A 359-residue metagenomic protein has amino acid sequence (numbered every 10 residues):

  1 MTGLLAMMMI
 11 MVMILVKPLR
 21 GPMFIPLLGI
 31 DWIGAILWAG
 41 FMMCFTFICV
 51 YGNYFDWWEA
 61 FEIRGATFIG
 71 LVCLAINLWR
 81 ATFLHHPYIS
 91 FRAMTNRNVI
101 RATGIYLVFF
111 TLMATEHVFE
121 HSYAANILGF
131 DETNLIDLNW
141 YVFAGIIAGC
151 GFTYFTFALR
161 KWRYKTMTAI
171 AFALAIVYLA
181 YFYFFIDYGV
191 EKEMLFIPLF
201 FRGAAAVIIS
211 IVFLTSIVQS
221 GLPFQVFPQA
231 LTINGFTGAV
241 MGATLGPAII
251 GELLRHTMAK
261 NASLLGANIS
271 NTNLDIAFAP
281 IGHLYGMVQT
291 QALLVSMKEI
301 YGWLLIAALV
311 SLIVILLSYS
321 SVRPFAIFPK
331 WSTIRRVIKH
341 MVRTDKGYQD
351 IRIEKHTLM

Functional and structural regions predicted by a protein language model:
M1-T2, Y51-F61, R163, E252-A308: A membrane-interface helix-boundary motif in multi-pass transporters
T2-G104, F109: Hydrophobic transmembrane-helix bundles of small-molecule transporters
T2-L5, G34-A35, E59-I69, N134-A144 (+2 more regions): Alpha-helical transmembrane segments of polytopic membrane proteins
M7-V12, V72-C73, L174-F184, V310-L317: Transmembrane-helix signature of multi-pass solute transporters
I14-L19, G52-N53, R80-F83, T156 (+4 more regions): Helix-loop junctions at the membrane-solvent interface of multi-pass transporters, primarily the C-terminal
P22-L28, H86-R92, K260-G266, R323-I334: Short, Lys/Arg-enriched, Gly/Pro-containing loop segments at transmembrane-helix junctions of multi-pass membrane
Y88-A259: 12-transmembrane solute porter fold
P280-M359: Transmembrane-helix exit segments and adjacent C-terminal regions of multi-pass membrane proteins
